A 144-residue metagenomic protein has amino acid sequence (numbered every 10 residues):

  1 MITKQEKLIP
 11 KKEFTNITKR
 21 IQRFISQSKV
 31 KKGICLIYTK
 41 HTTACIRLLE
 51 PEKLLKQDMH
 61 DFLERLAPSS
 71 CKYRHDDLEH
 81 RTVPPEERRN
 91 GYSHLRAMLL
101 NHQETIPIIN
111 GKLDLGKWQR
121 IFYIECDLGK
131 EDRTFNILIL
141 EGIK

Functional and structural regions predicted by a protein language model:
M1-K144: Active-site histidine-anchored catalytic micro-motif
